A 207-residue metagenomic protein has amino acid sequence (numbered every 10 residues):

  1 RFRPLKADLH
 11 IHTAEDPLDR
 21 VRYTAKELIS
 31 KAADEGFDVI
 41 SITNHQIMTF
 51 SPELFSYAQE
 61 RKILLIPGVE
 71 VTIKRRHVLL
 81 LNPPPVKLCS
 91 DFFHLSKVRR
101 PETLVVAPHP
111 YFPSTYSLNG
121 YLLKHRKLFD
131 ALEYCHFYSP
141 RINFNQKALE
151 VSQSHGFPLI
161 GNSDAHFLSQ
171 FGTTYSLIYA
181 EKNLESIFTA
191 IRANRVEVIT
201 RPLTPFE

Functional and structural regions predicted by a protein language model:
R1-L9, T13-P17, K26-S30, M48-F55 (+3 more regions): Charged catalytic cores and adjacent phosphate/nucleic-acid-binding surfaces used for phosphate/nucleic-acid chemistry
I29-Q46, L104-V106: Divalent metal-dependent hydrolysis catalytic cores, especially in the metallo-beta-lactamase
A33-G36, V98-P101, H125-K127: Flexible, charged surface loops at secondary-structure boundaries
T43, H109, S163: Short beta-strand/turn micro-motifs composed of small residues that flank or help shape donor/cofactor-binding pockets
L88-S96: Flexible hinge/capping segments at coil-to-helix
V106-S114: Aromatic-lined carbohydrate-recognition surfaces of secreted/lumenal glycan-active proteins
